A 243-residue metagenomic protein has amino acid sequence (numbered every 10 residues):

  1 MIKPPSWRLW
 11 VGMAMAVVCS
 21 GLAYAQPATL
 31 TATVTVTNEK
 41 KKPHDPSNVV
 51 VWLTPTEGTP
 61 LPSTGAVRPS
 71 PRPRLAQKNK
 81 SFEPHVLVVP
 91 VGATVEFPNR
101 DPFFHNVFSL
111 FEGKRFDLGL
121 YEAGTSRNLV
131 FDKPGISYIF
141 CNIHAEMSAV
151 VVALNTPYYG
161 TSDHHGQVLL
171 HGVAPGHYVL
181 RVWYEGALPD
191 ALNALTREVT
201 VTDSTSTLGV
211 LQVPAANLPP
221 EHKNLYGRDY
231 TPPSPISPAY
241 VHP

Functional and structural regions predicted by a protein language model:
M1, M13-M15, M147: Detector for methionine-enriched segments
M1-W7: N-terminal secretory signal peptides that target proteins for export/translocation
W10-G21: Bacterial N-terminal signal peptides
Y24-P243: Extracytoplasmic copper-binding redox domains, predominantly the cupredoxin/blue-copper superfamily
